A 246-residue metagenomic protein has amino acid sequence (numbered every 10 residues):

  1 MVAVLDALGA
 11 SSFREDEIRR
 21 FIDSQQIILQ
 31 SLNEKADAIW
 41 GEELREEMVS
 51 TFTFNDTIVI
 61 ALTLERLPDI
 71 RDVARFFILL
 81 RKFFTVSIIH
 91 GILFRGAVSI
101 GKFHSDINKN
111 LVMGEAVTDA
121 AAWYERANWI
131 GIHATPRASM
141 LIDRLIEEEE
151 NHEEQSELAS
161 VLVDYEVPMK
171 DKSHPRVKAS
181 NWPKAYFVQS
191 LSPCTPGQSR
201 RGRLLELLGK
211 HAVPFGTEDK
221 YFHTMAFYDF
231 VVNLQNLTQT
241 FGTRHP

Functional and structural regions predicted by a protein language model:
M1-K82, I89: Catalytic NTP-binding/metal-coordinating core of nucleotidyl cyclase/transferase enzymes
L5-A7, I100-G101, P136: Residues immediately flanking
F13-E15, T63, D106-E115, D143-I146: A short acidic (Asp/Glu
I70, A74-F77, S105-Y124: Catalytic-core segments of nucleotide cyclases and related cyclic-nucleotide turnover enzymes
L79-F83, S99, D119: Short, hydrophobic/aromatic alpha-helical segments in well-folded domains
I88-I89, R95-G96, V117-A138: Catalytic/regulatory signature loops of cyclic-dinucleotide turnover enzymes and related class III nucleotidyl cyclases
I92-D106: A short glycine-enriched loop-to-beta-strand structural element that forms part of the catalytic core of nucleotide
W129-I130, A134-P246: Intrinsically disordered, glycine/charged-rich C-terminal tails and inter-domain linkers that flank nucleotidyl cyclase
